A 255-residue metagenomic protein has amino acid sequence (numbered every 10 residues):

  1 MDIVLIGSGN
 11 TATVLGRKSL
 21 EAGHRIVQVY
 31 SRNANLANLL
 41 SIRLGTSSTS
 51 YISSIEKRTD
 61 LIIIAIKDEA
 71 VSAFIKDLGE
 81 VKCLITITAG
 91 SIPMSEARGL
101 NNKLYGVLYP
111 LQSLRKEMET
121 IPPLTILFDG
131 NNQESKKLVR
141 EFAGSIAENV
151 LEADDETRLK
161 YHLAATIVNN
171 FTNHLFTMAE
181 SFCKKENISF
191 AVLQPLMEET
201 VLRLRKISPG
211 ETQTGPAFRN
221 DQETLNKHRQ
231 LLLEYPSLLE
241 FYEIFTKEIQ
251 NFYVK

Functional and structural regions predicted by a protein language model:
M1, H24-Q28, R58-I62, V81-I85 (+1 more regions): Short active-site oxyanion
M1-Y51: NAD(P)+-binding Rossmann beta1-loop-alpha1 motif at the extreme N-terminus of oxidoreductases
L5-I6, I64, F128: Hydrophobic Val/Ile/Leu positions in short beta-strands of Rossmann-like dinucleotide-binding domains
R25, L36, L40-R43, G99-N102 (+4 more regions): Internal alpha-helical scaffold of NAD(P)-dependent oxidoreductase catalytic cores
A34, N38-E119: Rossmann-like NAD(P)(H) cofactor-binding subdomain of soluble oxidoreductases
E198-K255: Interdomain hinge/lid region at the active-site interface of Rossmann-like NAD(P)-dependent oxidoreductases
